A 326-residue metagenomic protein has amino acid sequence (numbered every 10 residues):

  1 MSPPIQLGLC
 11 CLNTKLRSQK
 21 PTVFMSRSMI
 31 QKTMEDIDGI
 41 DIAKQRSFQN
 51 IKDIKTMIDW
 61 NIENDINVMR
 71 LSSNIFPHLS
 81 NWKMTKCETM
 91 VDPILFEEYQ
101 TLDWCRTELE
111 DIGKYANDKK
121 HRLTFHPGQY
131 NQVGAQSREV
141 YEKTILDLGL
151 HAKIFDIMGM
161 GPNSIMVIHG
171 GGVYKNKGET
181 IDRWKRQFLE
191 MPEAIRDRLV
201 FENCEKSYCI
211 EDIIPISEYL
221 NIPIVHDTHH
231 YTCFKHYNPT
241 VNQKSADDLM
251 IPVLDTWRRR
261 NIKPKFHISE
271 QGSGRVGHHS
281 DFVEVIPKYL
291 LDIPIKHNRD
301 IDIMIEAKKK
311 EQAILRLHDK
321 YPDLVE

Functional and structural regions predicted by a protein language model:
M1-R122, N131-I145, G149-M160, S164 (+6 more regions): Alpha/beta catalytic barrel-like cores
H126, D227, I303: Conserved, mostly hydrophobic/aromatic
Q129, E205, H230: Short, glycine/acidic-enriched loop or turn micro-motifs at the edges of active sites
M166-G171: Short, charge-patterned binding micro-sites
G178, F201-S207: Domain-core and long-helix interface of multi-subunit machines
E179-W184, A246: A general structural motif
Y208-C209, H229-K235: Short acidic, Gly/Ser-rich segments with clustered Asp/Glu that frequently serve as metal-coordination loops in enzyme
L220-H226: Conserved active-site beta-strand-loop modules that form the wall/rim of enzyme catalytic pockets and either contain
